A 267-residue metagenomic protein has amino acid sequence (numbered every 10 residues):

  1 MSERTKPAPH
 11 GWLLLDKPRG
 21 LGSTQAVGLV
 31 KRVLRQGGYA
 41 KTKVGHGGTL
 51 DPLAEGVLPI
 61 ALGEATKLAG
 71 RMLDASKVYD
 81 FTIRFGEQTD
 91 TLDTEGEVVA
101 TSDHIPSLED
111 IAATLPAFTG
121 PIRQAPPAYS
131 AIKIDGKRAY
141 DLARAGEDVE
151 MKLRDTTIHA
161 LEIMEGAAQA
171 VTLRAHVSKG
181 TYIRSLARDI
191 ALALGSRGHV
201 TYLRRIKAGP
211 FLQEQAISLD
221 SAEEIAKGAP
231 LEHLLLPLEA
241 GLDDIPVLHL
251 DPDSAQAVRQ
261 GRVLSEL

Functional and structural regions predicted by a protein language model:
M1-L53, A170, A193-L267: Accessory RNA 3′-end/elbow-binding domains used by RNA modification enzymes
R4-K6, T49-L50, G70-L73, A131 (+1 more regions): Replace "in large, NTP-powered and nucleic-acid-processing enzymes" with "in large, NTP-powered factors and other
R32, A40, E55, P59 (+1 more regions): The conserved catalytic core of RNA pseudouridine synthases
K43-L73, D141-R144: Glycine/acidic-rich beta-strand-loop module
I60, F81, G136, L186 (+1 more regions): Residue-level signal for inorganic ion chemistry
G70-F85, V149-I163: Structural signature of FAD isoalloxazine-binding scaffolds in flavoprotein oxidoreductases
R71-Q124: Acidic, low-complexity central loop/insert segments
S130, I134-L153, I158-H159: Extended alpha-helical targeting/anchoring segments, especially N-terminal organellar/secretory targeting helices
